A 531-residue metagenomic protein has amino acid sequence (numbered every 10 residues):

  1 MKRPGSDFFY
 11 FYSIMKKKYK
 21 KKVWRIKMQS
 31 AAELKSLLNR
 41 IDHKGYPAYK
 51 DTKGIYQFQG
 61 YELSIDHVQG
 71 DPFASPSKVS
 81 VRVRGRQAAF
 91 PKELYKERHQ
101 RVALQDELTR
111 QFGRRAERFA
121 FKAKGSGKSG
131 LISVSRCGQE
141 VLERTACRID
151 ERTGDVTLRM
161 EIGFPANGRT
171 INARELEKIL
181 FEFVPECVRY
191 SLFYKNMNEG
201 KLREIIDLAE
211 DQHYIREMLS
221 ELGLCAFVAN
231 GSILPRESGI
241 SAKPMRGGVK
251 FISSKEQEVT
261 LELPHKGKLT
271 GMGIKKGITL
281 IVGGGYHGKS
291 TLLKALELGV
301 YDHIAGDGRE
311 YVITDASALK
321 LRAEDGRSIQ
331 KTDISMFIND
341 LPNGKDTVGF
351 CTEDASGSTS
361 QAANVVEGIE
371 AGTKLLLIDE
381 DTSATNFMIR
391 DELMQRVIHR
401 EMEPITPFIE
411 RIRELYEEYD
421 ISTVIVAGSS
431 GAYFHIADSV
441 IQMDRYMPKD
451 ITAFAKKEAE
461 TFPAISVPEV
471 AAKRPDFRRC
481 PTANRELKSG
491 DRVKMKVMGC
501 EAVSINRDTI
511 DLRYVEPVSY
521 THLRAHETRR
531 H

Functional and structural regions predicted by a protein language model:
I26-Y214, S220, L234: N-terminal accessory targeting/assembly segments
S241-K266: N-terminal pre-Walker A segment at the start of P-loop NTPase domains
K275-E297: Glycine-rich phosphate-binding P-loop
D302-S335: AAA+/P-loop NTPase substrate/partner-engagement loops
E353-D379: Phosphate-binding/switch loop-helix module in NTP-utilizing enzymes
I369-I412, Y416, S429-H435, S439-F454: Conserved P-loop NTPase nucleotide-binding/switch module
M443-V518: Conserved P-loop NTPase
T521-H531: Conserved small/polar residues in nucleotide/adenosyl-binding loops
